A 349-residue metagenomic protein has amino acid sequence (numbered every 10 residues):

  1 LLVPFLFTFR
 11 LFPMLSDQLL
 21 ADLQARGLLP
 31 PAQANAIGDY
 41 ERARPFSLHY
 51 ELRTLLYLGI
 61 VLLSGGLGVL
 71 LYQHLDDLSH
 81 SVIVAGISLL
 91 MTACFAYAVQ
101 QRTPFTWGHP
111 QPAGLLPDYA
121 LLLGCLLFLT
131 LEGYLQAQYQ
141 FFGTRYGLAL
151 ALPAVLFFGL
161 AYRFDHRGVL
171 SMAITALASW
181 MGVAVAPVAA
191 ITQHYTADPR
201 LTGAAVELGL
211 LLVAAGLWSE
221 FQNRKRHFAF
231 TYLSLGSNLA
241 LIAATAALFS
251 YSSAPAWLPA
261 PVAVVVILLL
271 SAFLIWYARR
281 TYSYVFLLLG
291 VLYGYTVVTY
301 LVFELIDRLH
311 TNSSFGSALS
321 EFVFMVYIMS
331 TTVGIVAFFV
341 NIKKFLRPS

Functional and structural regions predicted by a protein language model:
L1-T8: Hydrophobic alpha-helical signal peptides and transmembrane signal-/tail-anchor segments that drive secretory-pathway
F9-S349: Alpha-helical multi-pass membrane segments and their bilayer interfacial helix-loop junctions
